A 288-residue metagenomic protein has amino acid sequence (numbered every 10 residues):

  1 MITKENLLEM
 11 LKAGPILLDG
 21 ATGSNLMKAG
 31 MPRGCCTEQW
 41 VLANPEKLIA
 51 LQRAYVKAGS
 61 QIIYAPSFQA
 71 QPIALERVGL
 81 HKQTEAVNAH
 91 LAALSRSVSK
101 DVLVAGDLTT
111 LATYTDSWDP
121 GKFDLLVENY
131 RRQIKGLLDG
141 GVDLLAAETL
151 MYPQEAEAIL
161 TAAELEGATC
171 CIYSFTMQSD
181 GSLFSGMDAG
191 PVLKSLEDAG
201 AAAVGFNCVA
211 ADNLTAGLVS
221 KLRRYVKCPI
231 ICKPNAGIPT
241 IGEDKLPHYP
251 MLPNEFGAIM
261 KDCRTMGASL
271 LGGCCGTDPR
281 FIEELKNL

Functional and structural regions predicted by a protein language model:
M1-L288: Domain-level signal for soluble alpha/beta catalytic cores
